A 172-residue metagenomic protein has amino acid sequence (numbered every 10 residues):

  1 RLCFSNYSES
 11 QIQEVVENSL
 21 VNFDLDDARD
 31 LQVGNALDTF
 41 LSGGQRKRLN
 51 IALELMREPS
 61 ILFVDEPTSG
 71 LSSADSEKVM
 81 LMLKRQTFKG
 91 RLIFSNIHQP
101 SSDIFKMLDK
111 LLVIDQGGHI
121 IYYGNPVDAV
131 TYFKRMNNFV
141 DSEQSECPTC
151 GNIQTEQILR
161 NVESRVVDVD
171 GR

Functional and structural regions predicted by a protein language model:
L2-N22, D26-R29, K110, I114-R172: Topological signature of polytopic alpha-helical transporters
L25, L31-L49, S73: ABC ATPase nucleotide-binding domain "signature motif"
E54-L55: ABC ATPase C-loop
E58: Conserved catalytic motifs of ABC-family nucleotide-binding domains
L62-E66: Catalytic Walker B motif of ABC-type/P-loop ATPase nucleotide-binding domains
S69-L71: ABC ATPase nucleotide-binding domain "signature" loop
S76-K89: Helical segment within the ABC ATPase nucleotide-binding domain
G90-I97: Conserved H-loop
